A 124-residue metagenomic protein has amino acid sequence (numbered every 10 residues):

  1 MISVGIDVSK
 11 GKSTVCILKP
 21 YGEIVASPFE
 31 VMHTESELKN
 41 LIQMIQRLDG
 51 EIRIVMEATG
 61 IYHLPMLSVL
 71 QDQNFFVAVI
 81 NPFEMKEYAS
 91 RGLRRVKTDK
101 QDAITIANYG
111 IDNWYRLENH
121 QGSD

Functional and structural regions predicted by a protein language model:
M1-D124: Phosphate- and other anionic-substrate recognition elements at nucleic-acid/protein interfaces
